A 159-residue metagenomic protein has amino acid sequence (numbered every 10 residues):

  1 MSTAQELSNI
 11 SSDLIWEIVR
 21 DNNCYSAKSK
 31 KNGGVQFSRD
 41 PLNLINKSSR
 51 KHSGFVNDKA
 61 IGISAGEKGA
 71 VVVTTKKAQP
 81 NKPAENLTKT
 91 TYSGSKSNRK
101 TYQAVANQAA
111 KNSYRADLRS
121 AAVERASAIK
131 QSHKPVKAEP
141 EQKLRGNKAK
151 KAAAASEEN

Functional and structural regions predicted by a protein language model:
S2-N159: Compact, Lys/Arg-rich rRNA/RNP-binding cores from ribosome-related proteins
